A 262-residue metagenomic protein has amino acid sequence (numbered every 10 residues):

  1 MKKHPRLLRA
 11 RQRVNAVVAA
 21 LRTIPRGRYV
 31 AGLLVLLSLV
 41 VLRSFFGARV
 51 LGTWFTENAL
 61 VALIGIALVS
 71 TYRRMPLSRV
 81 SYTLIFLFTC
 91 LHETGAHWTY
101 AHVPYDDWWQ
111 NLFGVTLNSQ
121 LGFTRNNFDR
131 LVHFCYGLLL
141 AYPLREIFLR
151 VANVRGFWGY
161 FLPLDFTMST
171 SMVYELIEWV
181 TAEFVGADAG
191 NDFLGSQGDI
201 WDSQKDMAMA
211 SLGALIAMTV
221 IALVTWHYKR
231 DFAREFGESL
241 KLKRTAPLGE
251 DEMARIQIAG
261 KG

Functional and structural regions predicted by a protein language model:
V18-L33: N-terminal membrane topogenic signal
V40, S44, I85-G95, Y142 (+1 more regions): Alpha-helical transmembrane segments of multi-pass membrane proteins
R43-W54, A67-P76: Short, hydrophobic transmembrane alpha-helix segments
L51-W54, F128, S171-L212: Interfacial helix-loop-helix junctions of multi-pass membrane proteins
F55-I66, L131-C135, L139, S211: Membrane-embedded alpha-helical segments of multi-pass membrane proteins, especially the transmembrane helices
H97-L131, F184, D188-N191, G195-G198: Extracytosolic (periplasmic/ER-lumenal) interhelical loops and adjacent juxtamembrane/interface segments of multi-pass
A152-M168: Internal alpha-helical transmembrane segments of multi-pass membrane proteins
I200-G262: Primarily interfacial, aromatic-capped hydrophobic alpha-helices that serve as membrane anchors
